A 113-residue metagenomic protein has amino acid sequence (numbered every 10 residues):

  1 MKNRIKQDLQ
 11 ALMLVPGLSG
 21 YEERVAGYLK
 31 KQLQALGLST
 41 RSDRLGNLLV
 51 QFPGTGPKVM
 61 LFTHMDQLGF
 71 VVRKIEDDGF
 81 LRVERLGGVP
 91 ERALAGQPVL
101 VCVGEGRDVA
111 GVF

Functional and structural regions predicted by a protein language model:
M1-F113: N-terminal hydrophobic/helix-forming segments and targeting peptides
